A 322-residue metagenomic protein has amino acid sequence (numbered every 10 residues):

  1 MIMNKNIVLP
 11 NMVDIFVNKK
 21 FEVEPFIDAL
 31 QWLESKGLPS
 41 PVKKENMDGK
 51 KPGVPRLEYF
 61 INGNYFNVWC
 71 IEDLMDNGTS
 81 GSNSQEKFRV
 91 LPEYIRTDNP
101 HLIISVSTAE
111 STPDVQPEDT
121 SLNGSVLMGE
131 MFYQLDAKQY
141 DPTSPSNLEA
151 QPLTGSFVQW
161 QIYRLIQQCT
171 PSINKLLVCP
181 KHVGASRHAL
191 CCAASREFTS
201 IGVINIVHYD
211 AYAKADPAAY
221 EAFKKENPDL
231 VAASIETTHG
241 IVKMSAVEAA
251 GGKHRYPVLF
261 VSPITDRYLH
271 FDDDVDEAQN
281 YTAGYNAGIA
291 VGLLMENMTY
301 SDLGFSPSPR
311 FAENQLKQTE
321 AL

Functional and structural regions predicted by a protein language model:
I2-L322: Intrinsic-disorder/coil detector with helix-boundary
